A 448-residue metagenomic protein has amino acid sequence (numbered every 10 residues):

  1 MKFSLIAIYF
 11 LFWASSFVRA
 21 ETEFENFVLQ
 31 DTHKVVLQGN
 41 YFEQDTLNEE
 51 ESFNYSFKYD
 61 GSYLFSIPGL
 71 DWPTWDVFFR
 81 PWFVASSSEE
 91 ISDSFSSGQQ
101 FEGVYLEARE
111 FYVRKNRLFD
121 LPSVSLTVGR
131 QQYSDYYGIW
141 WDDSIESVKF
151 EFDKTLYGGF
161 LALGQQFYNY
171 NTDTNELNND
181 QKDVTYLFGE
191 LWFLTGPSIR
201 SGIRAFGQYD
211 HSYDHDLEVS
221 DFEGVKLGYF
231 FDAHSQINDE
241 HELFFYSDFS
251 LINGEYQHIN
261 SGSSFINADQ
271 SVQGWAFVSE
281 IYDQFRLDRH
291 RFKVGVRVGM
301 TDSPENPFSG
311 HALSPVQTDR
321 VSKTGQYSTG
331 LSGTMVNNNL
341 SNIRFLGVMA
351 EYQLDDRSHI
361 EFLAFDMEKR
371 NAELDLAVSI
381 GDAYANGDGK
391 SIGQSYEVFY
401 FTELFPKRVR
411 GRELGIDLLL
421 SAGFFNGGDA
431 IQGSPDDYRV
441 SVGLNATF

Functional and structural regions predicted by a protein language model:
M1-L5: Positively charged n-region of N-terminal signal peptides that target proteins for export
I6-A14: Bacterial N-terminal signal peptides
V18-L126, F150-T155, F231-D239, L243-F245 (+9 more regions): Beta-barrel outer-membrane channel/assembly domains of diderm bacteria
T22, F119-V124, Y137-P307, A364-E368 (+3 more regions): Signature for the C-terminal beta-barrel architecture of outer-membrane proteins
E43-L47, S94-S97, Q131-Q132, D173-T174 (+6 more regions): Extracytoplasmic loops and strand-loop junctions of Gram-negative outer membrane beta-barrel proteins
G129-G138: A conserved hydrophobic secondary-structure block that centers on an alpha-helix together with its immediately flanking
Q131, G299-T301, G423: Short loop/turn motifs enriched for small/polar and acidic residues
K293-S395: C-terminal structural cap/anchor segments
